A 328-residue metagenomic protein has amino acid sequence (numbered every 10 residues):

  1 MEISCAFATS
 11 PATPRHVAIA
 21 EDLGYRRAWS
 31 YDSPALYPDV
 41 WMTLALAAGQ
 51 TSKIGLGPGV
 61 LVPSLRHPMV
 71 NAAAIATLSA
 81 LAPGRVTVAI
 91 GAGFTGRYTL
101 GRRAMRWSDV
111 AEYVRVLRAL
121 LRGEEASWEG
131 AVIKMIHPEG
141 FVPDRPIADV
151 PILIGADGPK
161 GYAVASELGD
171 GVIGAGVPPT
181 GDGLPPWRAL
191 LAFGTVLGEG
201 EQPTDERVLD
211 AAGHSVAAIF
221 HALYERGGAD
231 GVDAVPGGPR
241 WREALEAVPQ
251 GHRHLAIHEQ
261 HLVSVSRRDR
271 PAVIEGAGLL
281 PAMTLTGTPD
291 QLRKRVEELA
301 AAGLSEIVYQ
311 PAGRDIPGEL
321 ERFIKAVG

Functional and structural regions predicted by a protein language model:
M1-G328: Active-site-adjacent structural elements that line small-molecule/cofactor binding pockets in enzymes
